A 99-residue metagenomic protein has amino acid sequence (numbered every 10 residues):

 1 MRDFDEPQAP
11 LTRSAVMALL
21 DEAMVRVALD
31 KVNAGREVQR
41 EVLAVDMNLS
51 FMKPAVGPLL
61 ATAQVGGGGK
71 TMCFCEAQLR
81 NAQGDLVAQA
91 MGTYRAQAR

Functional and structural regions predicted by a protein language model:
M1-L11: Catalytic strand-loop segment that frames the active site of acyl-thioester-processing enzymes
P10, Q39, T71-C73: A conserved beta-turn-beta hairpin within the catalytic core of GNAT-like acetyltransferases that forms part
L11-R36: Active-site helix/loop of acyl-thioester processing domains in fatty-acid/polyketide metabolism, spanning hotdog-fold
S14-E22, D46-S50, A77-R80, G92-Y94: Hydrophobic alpha-helical segments of small multi-pass membrane proteins
V27-L60, G66: Hydrophobic beta-strand-centered segment that forms part of the acyl-chain substrate-binding groove
K53-T62, G66-R99: HotDog/MaoC-like acyl-thioester-processing domains
